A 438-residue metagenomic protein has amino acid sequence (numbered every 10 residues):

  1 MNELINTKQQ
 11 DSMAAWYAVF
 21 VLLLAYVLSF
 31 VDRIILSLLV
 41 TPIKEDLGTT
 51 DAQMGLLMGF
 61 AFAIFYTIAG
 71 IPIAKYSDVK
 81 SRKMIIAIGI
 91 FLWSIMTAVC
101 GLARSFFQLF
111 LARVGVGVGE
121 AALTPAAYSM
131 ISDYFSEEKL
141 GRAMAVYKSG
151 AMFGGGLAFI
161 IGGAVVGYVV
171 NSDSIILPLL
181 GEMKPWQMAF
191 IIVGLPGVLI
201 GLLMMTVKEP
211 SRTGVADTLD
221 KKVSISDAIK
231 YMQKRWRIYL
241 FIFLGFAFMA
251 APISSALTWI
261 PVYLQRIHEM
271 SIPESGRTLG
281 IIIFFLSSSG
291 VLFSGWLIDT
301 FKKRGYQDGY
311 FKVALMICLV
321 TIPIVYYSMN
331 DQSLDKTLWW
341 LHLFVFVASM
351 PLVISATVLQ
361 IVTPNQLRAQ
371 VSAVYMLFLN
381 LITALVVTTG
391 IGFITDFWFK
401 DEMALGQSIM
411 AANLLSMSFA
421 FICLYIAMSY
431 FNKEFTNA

Functional and structural regions predicted by a protein language model:
L36-S37, R235-V291, A348-L352, A356 (+1 more regions): Extracytoplasmic gate region of multi-pass secondary transporters
G48, S81, L102-Q108, S136 (+1 more regions): Helix-breaking motifs and short loop linkers at transmembrane-helix boundaries and internal kinks in secondary membrane
G59-I73, I281-S294: Central cavity-lining transmembrane alpha-helices of secondary-active solute carriers, predominantly the Major
I68-F106: Conserved MFS/SLC helix-loop-helix module at the cytosolic interface between two early adjacent transmembrane helices
M84-A98, D308-V325: Structural signature of the two symmetry-related core transmembrane helices
A112-M152: Cytoplasmic helix-loop-helix junction between adjacent transmembrane helices in 12-TM secondary transporters
Y147, A151-M205: Helix-loop-helix hairpin linking two adjacent transmembrane segments in secondary transporters
M205-D227, F435-A438: Flexible cytoplasmic inter-helical loops of multi-pass small-molecule transporters
